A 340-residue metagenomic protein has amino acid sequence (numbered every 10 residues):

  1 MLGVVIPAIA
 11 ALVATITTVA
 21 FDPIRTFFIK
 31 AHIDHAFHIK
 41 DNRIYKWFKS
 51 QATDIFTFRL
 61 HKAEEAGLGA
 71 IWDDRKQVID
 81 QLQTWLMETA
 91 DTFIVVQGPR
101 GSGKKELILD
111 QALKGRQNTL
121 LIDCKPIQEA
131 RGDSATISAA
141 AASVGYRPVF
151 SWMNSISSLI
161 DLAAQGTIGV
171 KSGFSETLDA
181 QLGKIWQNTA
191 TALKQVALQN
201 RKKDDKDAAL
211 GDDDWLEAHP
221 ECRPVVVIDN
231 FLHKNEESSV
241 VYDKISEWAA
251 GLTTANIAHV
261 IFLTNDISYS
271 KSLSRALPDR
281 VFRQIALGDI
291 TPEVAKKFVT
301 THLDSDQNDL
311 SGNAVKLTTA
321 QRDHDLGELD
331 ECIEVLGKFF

Functional and structural regions predicted by a protein language model:
M1-T92: A short, basic N-terminal segment
A63-G67, I122-K125, K171-E176, N230-F231 (+2 more regions): Short interface patches used for recognition in eukaryotic signaling and trafficking proteins
G69, F174-A180, F231-E237, T300-Q307 (+1 more regions): Surface-exposed cleft-lining segments at the edges of enzyme active sites
I79, G183-A190, V240-W248: Well-ordered, non-membrane alpha-helical segments in soluble/globular domains
T84, G98, C124, A142 (+5 more regions): Ordered, helix-dominated protein-protein interaction surfaces in large eukaryotic regulatory proteins
E88-S102, E106-I228: P-loop NTPase nucleotide-binding core
P220-L277, V281-A295: Sensor-1/coupling segment of RecA-like P-loop NTPase cores
Q284-F340: Conserved small helical "lid"/interfacial subdomain of P-loop NTPases
